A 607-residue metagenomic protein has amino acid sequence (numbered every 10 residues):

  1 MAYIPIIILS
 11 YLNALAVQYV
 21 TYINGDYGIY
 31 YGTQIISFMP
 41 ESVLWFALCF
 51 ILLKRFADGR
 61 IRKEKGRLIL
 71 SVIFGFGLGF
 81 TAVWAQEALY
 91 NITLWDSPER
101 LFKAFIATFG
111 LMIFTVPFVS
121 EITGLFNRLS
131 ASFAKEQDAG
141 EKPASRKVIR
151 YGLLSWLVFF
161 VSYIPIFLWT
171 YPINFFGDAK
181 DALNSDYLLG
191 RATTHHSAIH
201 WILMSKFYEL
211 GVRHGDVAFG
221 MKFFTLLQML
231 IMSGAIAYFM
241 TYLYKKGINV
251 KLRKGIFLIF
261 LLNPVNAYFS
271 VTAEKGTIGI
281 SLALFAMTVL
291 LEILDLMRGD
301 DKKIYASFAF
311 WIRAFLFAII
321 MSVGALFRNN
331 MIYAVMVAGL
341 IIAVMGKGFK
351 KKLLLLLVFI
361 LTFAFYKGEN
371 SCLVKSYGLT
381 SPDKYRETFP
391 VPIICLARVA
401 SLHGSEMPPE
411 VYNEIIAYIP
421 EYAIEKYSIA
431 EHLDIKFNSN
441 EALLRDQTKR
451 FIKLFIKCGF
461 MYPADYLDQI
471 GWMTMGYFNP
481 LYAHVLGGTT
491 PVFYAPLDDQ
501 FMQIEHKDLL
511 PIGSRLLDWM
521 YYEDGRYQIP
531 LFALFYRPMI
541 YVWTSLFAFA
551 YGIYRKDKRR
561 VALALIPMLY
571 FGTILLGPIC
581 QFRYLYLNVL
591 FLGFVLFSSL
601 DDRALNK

Functional and structural regions predicted by a protein language model:
M1-Y11, F38-F76, R100-Y163, D602-N606: Start-transfer (signal-anchor) and selected internal transmembrane alpha helices of multi-pass inner/ER membrane
G28-L44, A218-L226, D468, W472-L563 (+1 more regions): Membrane-interface anchor segments at the N-terminal boundary of transmembrane helices in multi-pass membrane enzymes
F105, A198, I202, R213-A237 (+1 more regions): Loop-to-helix entry region of an early transmembrane alpha helix in multi-pass inner-membrane enzymes
I113, P117, L226-G247, F285: Transmembrane-helix motifs of polytopic, lipid-linked glycan transferases
T170-A182, R191-F207, G211-F219, L587: Extracytoplasmic catalytic/substrate-binding loops of multi-pass membrane glycan-assembly enzymes
Y268-G279, F327: Short acidic/glycine- and proline-prone juxtamembrane loop motifs at membrane-interface regions of multi-pass membrane
R313-R328, G339-A343, F359-A364: Membrane-interface alpha helices of multi-pass inner-membrane proteins
S376-L510: Membrane-proximal stem/loop segments at transmembrane-domain junctions that anchor or position
